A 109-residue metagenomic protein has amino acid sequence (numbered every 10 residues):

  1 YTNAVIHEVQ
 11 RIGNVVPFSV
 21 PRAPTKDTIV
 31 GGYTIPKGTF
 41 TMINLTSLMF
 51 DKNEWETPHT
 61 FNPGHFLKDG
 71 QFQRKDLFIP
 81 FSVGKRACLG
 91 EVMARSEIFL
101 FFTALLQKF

Functional and structural regions predicted by a protein language model:
Y1-G32: Conserved cytochrome P450 K-helix E-x-x-R motif and the immediately C-terminal K′/meander segment
G13, D27, I43-Q71: Conserved cytochrome P450 K-helix/beta-meander segment immediately N-terminal to the heme-binding cysteine loop
G32, C88-V92: Conserved, non-catalytic sequence blocks in retroelement Pol enzymes and Pol-derived host proteins
D69-I79: Active-site-adjacent bridging/hinge elements
R74, V92-F109: Cytochrome P450 heme-binding "Cys pocket" and the immediately downstream C-terminal segment
